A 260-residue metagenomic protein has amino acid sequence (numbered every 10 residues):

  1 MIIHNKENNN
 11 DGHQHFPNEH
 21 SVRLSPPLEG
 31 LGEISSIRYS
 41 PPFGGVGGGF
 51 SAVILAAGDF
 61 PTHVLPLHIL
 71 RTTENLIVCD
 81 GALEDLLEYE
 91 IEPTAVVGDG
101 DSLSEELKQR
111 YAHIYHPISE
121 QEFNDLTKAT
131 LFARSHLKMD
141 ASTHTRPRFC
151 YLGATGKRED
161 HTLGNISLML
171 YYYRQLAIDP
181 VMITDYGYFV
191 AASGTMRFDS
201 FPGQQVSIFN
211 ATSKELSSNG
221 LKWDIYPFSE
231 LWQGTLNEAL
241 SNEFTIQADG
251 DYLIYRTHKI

Functional and structural regions predicted by a protein language model:
I2-K6, D11-V22, I34-I37, E243 (+1 more regions): SAM-dependent methyltransferases
E29-G32, G44-V46: Glycine-biased, low-complexity coil/linker segments
I34-I37, F50-R110: N-terminal beta-strand-loop-alpha-helix module at the start of alpha/beta ligand-binding or catalytic domains
T62-V64, N124-T127, R158-L163: Short glycine/serine/threonine-rich phosphate/pyrophosphate-binding segments that cradle anionic phosphate groups
Y115-D140: Short phosphate-binding loop-to-helix
C150-G194: Anionic-ligand-binding alpha/beta catalytic cores of soluble enzymes and soluble regulatory domains that recognize
A192-I260: Long, charged alpha-helical interface segments
